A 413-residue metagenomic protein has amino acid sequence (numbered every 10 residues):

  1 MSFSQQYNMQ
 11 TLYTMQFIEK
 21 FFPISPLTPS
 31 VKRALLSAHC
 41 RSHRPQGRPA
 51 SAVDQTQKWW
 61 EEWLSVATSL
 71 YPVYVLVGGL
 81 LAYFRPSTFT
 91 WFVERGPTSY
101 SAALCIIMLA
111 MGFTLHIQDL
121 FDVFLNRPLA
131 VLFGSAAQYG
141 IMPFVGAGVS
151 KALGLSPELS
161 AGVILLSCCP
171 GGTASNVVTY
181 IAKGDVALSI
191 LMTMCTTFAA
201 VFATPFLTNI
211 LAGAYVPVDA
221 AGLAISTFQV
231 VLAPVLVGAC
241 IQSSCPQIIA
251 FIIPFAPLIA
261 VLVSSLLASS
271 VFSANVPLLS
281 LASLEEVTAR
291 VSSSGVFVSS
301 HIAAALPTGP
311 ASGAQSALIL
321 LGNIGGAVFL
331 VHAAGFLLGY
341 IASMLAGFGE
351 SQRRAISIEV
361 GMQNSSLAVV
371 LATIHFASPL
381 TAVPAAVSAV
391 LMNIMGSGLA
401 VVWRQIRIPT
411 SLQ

Functional and structural regions predicted by a protein language model:
M1-S42: N-terminal chloroplast transit peptides
F17-I18, V31, L35-L153, N209 (+4 more regions): Structural signature of multi-pass alpha-helical membrane transport proteins
D122-V123, A174-D185, S343-M344, V370-A377 (+1 more regions): Helix-loop junctions at the membrane interface of multi-pass solute transporters
R127-S135, L155-C168, G184-M194, D219-A224 (+4 more regions): The feature identifies polytopic integral membrane transport proteins across all domains of life
A137-M142, C168-A174, A187-N209, T227-L232 (+2 more regions): Membrane-embedded alpha-helical segments of transport systems, primarily multispan ion/solute transporters
Q138-N176: Long, hydrophobic/aromatic-enriched structural stretches that serve as scaffold segments
L266-S280, S365-L380: Hydrophobic alpha-helical transmembrane segments in multi-pass integral membrane proteins
T373-Q413: C-terminal-most transmembrane helix of multi-pass membrane proteins
